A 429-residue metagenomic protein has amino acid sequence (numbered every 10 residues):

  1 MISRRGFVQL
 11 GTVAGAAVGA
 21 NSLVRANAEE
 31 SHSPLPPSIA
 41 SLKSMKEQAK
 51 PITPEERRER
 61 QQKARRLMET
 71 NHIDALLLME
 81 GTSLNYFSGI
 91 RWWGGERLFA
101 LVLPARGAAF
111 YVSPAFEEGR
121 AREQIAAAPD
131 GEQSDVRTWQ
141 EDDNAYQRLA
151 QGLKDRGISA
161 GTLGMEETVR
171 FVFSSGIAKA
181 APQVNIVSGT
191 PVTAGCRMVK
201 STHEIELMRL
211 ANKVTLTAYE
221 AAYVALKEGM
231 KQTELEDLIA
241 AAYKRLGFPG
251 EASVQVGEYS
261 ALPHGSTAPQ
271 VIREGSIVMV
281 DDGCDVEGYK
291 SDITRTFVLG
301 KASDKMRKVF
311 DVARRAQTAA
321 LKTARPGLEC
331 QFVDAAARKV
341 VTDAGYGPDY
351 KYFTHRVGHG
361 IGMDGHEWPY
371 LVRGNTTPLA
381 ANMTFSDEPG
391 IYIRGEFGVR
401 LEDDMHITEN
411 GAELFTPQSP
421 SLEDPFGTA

Functional and structural regions predicted by a protein language model:
I2-A429: Active-site neighborhoods and metal-handling regions in enzymes and metal-associated proteins
